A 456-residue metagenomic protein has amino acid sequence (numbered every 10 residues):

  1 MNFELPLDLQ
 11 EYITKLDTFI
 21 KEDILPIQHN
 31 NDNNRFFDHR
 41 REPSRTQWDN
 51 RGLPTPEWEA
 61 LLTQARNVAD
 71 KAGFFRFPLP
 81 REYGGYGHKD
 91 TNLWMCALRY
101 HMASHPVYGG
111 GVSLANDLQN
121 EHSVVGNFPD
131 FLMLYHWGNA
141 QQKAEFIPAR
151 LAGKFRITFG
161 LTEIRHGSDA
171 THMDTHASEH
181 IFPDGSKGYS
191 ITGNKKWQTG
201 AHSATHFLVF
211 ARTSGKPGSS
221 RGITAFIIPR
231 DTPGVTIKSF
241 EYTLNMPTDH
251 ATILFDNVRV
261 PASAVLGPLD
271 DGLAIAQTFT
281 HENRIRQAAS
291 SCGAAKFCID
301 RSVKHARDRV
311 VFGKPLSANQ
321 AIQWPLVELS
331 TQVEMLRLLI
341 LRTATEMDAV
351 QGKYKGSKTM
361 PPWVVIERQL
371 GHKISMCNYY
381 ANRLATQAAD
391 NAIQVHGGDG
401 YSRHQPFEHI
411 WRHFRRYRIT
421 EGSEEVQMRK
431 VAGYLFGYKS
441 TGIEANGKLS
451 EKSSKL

Functional and structural regions predicted by a protein language model:
M1-V124, E145, A149, Y354-W363 (+1 more regions): Amphipathic, small/basic residue-rich leader segments at the start of a protein or domain
F3, L7, E11, A225 (+4 more regions): Glycine-rich beta->alpha junctions and the first turn(s) of the following alpha-helix
Q28-N34, R307, V311-K314, E334-Y380 (+1 more regions): C-terminal helix-coil-helix/basic helical segment that borders enzyme active sites and/or dimer interfaces and provides
D70-F74, H88-K89, R368, H372-K455: Alpha-helix capping/hinge segments and adjacent helical runs
G110-Q141, G167: N-terminal glycine-rich flavin-associated loop
A152-L161: A short, Trp-centered hydrophobic/proline-enriched beta-strand micro-motif
T175-E179: A structural signal for short hydrophobic beta-strand segments in well-ordered beta-sheet cores
S186-T236: A short core secondary-structure module
